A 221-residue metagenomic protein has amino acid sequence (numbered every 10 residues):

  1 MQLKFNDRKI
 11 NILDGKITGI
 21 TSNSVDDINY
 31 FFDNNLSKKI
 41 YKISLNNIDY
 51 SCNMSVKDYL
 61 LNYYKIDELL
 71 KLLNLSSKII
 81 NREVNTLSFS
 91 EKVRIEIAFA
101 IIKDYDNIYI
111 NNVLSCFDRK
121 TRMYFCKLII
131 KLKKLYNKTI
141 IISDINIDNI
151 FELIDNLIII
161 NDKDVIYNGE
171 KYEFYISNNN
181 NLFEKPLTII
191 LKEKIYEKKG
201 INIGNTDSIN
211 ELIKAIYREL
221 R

Functional and structural regions predicted by a protein language model:
L3, N179-R221: ABC ATPase nucleotide-binding domains
L13-K65: ABC ATPase nucleotide-binding domain signature region
E83-L87: Conserved ABC ATPase signature
I97: Hydrophobic anchor residue at the start of the ABC signature
S143-I145: H-loop/switch region of ABC-family ATPase nucleotide-binding domains
I150-E152: A short, surface-exposed alpha-helical micro-motif characterized by mixed small hydrophobic and charged/polar residues
D164-T188: Conserved beta-strand-loop-alpha-helix hinge in the C-terminal portion of ABC ATPase nucleotide-binding domains
